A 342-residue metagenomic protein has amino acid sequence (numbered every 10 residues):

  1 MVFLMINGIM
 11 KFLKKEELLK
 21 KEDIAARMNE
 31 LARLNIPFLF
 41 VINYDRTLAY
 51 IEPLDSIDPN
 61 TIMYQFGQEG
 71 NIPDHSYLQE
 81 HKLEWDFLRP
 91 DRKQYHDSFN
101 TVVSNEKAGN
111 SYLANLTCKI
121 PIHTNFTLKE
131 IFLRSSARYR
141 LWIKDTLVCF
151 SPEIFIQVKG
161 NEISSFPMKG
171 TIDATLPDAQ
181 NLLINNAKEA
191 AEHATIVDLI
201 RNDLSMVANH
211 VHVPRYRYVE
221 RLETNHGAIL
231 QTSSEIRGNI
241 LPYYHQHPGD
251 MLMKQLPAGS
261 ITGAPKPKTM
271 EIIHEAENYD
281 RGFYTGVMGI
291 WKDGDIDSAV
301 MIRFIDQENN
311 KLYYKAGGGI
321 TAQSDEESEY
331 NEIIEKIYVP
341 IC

Functional and structural regions predicted by a protein language model:
V2-C342: Extended alpha-helical targeting/anchoring segments, especially N-terminal organellar/secretory targeting helices
